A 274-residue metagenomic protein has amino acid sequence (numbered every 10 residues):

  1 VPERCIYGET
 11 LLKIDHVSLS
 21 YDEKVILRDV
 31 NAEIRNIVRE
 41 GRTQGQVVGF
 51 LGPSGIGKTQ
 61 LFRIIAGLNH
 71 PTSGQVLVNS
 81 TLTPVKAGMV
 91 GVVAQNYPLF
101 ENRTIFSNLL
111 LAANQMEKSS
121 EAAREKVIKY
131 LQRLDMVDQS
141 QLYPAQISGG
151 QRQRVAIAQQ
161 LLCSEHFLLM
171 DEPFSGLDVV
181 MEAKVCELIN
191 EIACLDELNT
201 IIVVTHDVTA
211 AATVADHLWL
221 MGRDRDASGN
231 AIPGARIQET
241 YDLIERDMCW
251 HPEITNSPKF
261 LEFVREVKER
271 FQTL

Functional and structural regions predicted by a protein language model:
A66: Helix-to-loop junction immediately C-terminal to a conserved catalytic motif
G74-K86: Conserved ABC transporter NBD signature motif
F106-N114, R124: Short helical segment in ABC ATPase nucleotide-binding domains corresponding to the A-loop/adjacent helical element
Y130-S148: Conserved ABC nucleotide-binding domain
I157: Hydrophobic anchor residue at the start of the ABC signature
L162-H166: A short, proline-enriched helix->beta-strand linker immediately N-terminal to the Walker B motif in ABC-type P-loop
L168-E172: Catalytic Walker B motif of ABC-type/P-loop ATPase nucleotide-binding domains
E182-E197: Helical segment within the ABC ATPase nucleotide-binding domain
